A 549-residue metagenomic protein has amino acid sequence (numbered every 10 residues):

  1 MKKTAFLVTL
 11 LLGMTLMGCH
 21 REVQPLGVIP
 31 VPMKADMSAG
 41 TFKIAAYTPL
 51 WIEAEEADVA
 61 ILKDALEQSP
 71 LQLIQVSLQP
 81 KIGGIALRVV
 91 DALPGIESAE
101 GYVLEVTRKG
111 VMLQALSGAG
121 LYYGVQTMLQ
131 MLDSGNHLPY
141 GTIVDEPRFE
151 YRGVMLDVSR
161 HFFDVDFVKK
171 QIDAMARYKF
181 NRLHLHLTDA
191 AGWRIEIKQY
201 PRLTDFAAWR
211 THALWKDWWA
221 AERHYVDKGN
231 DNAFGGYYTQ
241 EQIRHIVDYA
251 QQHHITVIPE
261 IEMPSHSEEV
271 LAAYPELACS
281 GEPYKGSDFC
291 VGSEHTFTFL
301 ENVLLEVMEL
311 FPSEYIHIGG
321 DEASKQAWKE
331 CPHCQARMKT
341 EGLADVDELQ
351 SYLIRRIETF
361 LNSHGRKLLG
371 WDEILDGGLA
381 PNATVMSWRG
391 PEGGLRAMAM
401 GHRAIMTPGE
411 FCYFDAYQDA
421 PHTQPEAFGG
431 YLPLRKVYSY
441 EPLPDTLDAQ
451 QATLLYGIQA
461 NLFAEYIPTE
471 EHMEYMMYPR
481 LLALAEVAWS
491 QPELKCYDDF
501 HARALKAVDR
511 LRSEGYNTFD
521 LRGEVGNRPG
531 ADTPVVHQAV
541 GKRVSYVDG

Functional and structural regions predicted by a protein language model:
M1-G27: Bacterial Sec-dependent N-terminal signal peptides
C19-R152, N362, K367-L375, L379 (+1 more regions): Acidic, contiguous N-terminal accessory segments
H20-R21, P94-Y315, R356, F360 (+1 more regions): Feature activates predominantly on carbohydrate-active enzymes
D58, F162-D164, A190-E196, P264-V270 (+6 more regions): Flexible loop/turn segments at secondary-structure boundaries
V270-L271, P275-A383, W388-M400: Active-site neighborhood of glycoside hydrolase catalytic domains
K367-E373, G378-A383, R389-D532: Flexible, acidic glycine-rich loops studded with aromatic residues
N527-G549: Disordered, acidic Ser/Thr/Pro-rich linker "stalks" and the adjacent N-terminal cap of the next globular domain
